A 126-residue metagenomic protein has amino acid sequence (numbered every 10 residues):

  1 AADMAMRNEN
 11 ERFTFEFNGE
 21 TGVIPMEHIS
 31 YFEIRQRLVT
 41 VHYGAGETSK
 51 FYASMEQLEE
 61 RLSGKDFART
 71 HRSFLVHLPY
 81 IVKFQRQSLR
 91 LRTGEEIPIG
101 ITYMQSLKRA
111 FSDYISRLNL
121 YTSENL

Functional and structural regions predicted by a protein language model:
A1-I99: Conserved binding/recognition cores within well-folded domains
A1-R12, A110-L126: Inter-domain helical "communication" segments and dimerization helices that couple sensory or membrane-embedded modules
L58, S106-L107: DNA major-groove recognition helices of helix-turn-helix
K65, R69-T70, M104, L120-L126: A short, terminal or domain-edge coil/loop segment
P98, Q105-S106: C-terminal structural segments of small proteins and small subunits
